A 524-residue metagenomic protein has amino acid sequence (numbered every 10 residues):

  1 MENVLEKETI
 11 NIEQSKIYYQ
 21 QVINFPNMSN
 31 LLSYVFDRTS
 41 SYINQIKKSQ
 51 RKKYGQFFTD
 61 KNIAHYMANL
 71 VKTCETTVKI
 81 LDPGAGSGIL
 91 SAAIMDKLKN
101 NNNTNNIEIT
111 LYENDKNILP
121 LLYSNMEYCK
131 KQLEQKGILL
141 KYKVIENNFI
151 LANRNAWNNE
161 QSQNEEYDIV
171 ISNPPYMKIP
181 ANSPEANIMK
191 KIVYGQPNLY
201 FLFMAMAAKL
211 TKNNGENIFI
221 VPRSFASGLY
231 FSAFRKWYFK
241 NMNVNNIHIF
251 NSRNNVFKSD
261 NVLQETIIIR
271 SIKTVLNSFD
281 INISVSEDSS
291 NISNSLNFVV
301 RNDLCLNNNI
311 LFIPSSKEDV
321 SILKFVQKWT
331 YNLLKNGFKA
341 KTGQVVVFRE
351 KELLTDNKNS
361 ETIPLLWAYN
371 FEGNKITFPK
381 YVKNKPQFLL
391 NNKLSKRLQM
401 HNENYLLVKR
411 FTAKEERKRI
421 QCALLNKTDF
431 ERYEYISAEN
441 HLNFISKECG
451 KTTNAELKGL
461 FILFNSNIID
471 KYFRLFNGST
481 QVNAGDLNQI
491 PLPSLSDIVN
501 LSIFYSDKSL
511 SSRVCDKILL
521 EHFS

Functional and structural regions predicted by a protein language model:
M1-N103, T110-C129, N153, P174 (+3 more regions): Class I S-adenosyl-L-methionine
K48-K53, I80, I109, N187-K190 (+1 more regions): Glycine- and acidic
K52-K53, F57-Y66, A85-A92, N106 (+2 more regions): Signature of N6-adenine DNA methyltransferases within the class I
V78, D168, Y405: Conserved acidic residues
V78-I80, N105-T110, I138-K143, G215-E216: Residue-level recognition of the N-termini of beta-strands and the immediately preceding loop/turn
M126-N158: S-adenosyl-L-methionine
K324-F523: Polybasic, glycine- and aromatic-enriched phosphate-binding surface used to engage nucleic acids
